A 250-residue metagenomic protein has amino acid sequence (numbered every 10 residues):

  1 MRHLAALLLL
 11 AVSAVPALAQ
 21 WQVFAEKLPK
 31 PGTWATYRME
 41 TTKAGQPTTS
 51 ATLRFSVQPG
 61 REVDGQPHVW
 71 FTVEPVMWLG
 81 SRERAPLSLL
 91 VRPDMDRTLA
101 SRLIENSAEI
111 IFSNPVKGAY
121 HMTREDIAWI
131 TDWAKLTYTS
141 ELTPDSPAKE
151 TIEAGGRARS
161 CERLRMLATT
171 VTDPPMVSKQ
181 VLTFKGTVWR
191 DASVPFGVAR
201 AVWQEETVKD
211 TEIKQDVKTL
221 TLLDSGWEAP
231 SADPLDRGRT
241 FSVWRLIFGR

Functional and structural regions predicted by a protein language model:
H3-A14: Sec-dependent N-terminal signal peptides
V15-A19: Sec/Tat signal peptide C-region and signal peptidase I cleavage site
Q20-N106, I111-R250: Acidic, serine/threonine-rich low-complexity disordered tracts
